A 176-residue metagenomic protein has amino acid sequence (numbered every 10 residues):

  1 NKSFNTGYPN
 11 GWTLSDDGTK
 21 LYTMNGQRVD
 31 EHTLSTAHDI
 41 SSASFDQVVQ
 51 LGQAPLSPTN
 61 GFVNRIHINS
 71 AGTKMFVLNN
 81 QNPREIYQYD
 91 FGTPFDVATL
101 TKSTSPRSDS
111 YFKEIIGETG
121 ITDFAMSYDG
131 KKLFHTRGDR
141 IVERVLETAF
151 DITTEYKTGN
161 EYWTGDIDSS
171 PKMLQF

Functional and structural regions predicted by a protein language model:
N1-K2, I40-Q53, V97-E114, I152-G165: Beta-propeller fold detector
G7-Y8, F62, G120, S170: Beta-rich catalytic cores
L14-D17, I68-A71, M126-D129: Residue-level detector of Asp-centered blade-edge/turn motifs that repeat once per structural unit in beta-propeller
G26, N80-Q81, G138: Short loop/turn segments immediately following the C-termini of beta-strands
E31-S42, Q88-L100, E143-T154: Short loop/turn segments immediately following beta-strands, especially the blade-tip and inter-blade linker loops
